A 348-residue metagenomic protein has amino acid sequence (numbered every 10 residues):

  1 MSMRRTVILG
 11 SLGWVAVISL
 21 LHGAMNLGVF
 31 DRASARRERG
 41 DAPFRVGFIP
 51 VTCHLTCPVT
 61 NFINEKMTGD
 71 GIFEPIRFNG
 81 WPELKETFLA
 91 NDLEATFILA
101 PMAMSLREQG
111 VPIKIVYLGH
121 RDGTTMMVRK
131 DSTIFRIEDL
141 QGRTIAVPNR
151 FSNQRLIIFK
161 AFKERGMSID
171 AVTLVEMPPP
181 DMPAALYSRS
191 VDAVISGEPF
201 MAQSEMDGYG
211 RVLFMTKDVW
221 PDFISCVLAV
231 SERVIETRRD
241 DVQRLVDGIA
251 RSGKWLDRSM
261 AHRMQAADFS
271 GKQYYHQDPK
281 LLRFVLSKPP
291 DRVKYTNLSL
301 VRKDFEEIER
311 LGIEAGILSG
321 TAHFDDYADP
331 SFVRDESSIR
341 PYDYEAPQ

Functional and structural regions predicted by a protein language model:
M1-I18: N-terminal Sec-pathway targeting helices
L9-G10, G23-S168, T173-E176, D192-E198 (+2 more regions): Short, glycine-/small- and polar/acidic-enriched structural segments that line small-molecule recognition paths
G28-V29, I98-A100, L118-H120, T124-T125 (+3 more regions): Amphipathic, soluble alpha/beta structural segments
L55, E86, A90, M104 (+11 more regions): Solvent-exposed, polar/charged alpha-helical surfaces in well-ordered, non-transmembrane soluble domains, broadly
P101-M102, S132, V175, P180-Y274: Pocket-lining segment of extracytoplasmic ligand-binding domains
R107, K163, E205, K272 (+1 more regions): Short polybasic/polar patches that bind polyanions
E236-G320: Secondary-structure end/capping motifs
R310-Q348: Conserved C-terminal helix/tail region of periplasmic/extracytoplasmic solute-binding proteins
